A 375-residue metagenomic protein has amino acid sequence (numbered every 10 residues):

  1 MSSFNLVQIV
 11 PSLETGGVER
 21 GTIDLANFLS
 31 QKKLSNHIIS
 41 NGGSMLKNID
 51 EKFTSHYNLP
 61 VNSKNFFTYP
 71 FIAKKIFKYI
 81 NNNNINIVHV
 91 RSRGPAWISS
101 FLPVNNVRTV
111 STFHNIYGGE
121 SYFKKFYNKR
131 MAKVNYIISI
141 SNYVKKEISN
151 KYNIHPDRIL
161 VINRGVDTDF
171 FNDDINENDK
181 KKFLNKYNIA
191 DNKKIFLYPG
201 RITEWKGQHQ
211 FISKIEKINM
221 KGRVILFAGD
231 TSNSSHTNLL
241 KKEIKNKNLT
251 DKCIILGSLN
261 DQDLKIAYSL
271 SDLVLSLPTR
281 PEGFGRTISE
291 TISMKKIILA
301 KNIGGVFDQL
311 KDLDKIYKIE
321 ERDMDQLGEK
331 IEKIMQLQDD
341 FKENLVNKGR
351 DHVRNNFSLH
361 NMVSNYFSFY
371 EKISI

Functional and structural regions predicted by a protein language model:
Q8-P70, V144, H236: N-terminal strand-loop element at the rim of the active site of nucleotide-sugar-dependent glycosyltransferases
E19-D24, K194-K217, N238, D325: A conserved mid-protein helix/loop that constitutes part of the nucleotide-sugar donor-binding site
I39-M45, V166, P199, V224-L239 (+1 more regions): Glycosyltransferase donor-sugar binding loop
I80, S258-L259, A267-S271: Short alpha-helical donor nucleotide-sugar binding micro-motif in glycosyltransferases
V90-A96, F113: Short His-centered aromatic/hydrophobic patch
N238-L259: Nucleotide-activated donor-binding/catalytic signature segment of Leloir-type glycosyltransferases, i.e., the conserved
I297-A300: Short hydrophobic beta-strand element within catalytic cores of glycosyltransferases and related nucleotide-activated
D312-D325, K333-D339: Conserved acidic donor-binding segment of nucleotide-sugar-dependent glycosyltransferases
